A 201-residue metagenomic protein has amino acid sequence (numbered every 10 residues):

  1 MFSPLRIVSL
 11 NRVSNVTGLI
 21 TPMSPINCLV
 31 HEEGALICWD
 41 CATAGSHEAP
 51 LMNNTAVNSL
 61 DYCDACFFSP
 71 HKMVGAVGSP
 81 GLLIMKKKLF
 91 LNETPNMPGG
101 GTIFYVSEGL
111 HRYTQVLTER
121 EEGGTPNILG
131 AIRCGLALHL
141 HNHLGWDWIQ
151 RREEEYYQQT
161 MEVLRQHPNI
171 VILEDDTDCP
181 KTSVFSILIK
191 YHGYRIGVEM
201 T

Functional and structural regions predicted by a protein language model:
M1-T201: Pyridoxal 5′-phosphate
